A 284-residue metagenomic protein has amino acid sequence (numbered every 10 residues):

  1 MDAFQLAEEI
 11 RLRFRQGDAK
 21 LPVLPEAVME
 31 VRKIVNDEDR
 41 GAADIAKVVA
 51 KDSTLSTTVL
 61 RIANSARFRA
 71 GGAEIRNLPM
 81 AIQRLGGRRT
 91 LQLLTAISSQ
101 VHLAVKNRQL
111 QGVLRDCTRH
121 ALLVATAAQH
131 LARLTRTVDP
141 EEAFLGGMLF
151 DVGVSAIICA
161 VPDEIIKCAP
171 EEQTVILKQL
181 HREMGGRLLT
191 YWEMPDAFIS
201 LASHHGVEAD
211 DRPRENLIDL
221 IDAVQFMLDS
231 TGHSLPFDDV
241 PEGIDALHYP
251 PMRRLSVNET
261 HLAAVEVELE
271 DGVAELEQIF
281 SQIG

Functional and structural regions predicted by a protein language model:
M1-V152, A156-E164, A169-D245, G284: Conserved alpha-helical "signature site" that marks functionally important helical segments or helix/loop junctions
D2-R13, Y249-G284: Terminal helices and disordered tails flanking the catalytic cores of nucleotide-processing hydrolases
